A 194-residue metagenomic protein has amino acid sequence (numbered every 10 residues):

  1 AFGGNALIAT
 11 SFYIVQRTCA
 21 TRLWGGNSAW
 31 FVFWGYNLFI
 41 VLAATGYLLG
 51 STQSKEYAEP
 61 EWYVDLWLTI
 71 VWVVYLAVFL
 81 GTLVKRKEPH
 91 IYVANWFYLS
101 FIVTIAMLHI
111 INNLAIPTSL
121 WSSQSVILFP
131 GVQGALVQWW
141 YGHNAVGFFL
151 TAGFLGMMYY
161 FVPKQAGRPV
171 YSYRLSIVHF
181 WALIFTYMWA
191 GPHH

Functional and structural regions predicted by a protein language model:
A1-S51, Y63-L83, N95-L120, W139-Q165 (+1 more regions): Hydrophobic cores of alpha-helical transmembrane segments in multi-pass integral membrane proteins
S54-A58: Extended, aromatic/histidine-rich regions of cofactor-dependent oxidoreductases associated with respiratory
E59-P60, S122-P130: Surface-exposed loop and adjacent secondary-structure segments within mature catalytic domains
K87: Conserved NTP-donor binding/palm subdomain of two-metal-ion nucleotidyltransferases/polymerases, i.e., the charged
I127-W140: Juxtamembrane membrane-water interface segments that cap and precede transmembrane helices
